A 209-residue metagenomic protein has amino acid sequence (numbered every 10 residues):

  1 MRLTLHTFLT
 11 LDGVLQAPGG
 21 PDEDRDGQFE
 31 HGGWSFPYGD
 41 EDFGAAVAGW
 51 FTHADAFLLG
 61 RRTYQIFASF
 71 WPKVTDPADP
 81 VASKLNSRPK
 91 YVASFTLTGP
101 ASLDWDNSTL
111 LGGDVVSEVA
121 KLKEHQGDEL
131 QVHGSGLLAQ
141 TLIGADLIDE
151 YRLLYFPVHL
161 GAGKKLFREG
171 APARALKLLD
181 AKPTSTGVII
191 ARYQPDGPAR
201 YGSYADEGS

Functional and structural regions predicted by a protein language model:
M1-L147, P157-S209: Portal/gating segments that form or line small-molecule/metal binding sites
E150: Short, conserved catalytic or interaction motifs in soluble domains
